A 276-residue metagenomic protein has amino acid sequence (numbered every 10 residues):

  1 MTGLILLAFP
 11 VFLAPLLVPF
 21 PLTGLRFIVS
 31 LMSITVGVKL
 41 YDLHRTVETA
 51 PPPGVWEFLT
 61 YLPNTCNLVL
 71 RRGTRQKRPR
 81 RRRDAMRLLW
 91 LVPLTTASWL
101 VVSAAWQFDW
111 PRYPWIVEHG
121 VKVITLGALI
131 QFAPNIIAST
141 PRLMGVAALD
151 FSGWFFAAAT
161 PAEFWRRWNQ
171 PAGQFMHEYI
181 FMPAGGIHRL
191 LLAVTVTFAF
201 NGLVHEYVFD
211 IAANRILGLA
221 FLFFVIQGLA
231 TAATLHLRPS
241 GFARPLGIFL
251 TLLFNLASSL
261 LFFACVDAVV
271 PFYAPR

Functional and structural regions predicted by a protein language model:
M1-L4, V194: Membrane-interfacial loop-to-transmembrane alpha-helix junctions, especially the N-terminal start
I5-M144, A158: Intramembrane catalytic core of multi-pass membrane enzymes that act on lipidic substrates
F12-P15, L235, N255-F262: Structural signal for membrane-spanning alpha-helices in multi-pass inner-membrane proteins, emphasizing helix cores
L17-P19, T74-R75, S103-V117, F155 (+2 more regions): Membrane interface segments of multi-pass transport proteins and intramembrane proteases
T23, F27, R87, E118-K122 (+3 more regions): Residue-level signature of transmembrane alpha-helical entry/exit and packing/kink sites in multi-pass membrane
M32-Y41, L222-T234, P275-R276: Alpha-helical transmembrane segments and their membrane-interface exit regions
G120, G127-D210, S240-R276: Membrane-interfacial catalytic/cofactor-binding modules of polytopic membrane enzymes
F209-G218: Interfacial helix-loop-helix junctions of multi-pass membrane proteins
